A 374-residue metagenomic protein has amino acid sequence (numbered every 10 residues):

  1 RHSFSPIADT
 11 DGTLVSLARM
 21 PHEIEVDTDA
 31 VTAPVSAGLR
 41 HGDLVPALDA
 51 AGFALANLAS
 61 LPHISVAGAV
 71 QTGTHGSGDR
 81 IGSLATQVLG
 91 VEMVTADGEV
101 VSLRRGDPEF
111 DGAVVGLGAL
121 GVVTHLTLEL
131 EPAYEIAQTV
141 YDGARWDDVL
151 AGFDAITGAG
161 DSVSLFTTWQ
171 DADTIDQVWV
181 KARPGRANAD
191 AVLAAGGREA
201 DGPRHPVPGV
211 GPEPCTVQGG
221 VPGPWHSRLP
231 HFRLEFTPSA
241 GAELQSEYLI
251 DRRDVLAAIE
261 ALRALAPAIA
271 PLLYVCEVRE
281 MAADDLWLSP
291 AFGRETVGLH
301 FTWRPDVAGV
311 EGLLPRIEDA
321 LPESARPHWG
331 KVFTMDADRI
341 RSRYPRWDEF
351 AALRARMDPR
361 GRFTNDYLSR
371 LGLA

Functional and structural regions predicted by a protein language model:
H2-A374: Noncatalytic alpha-helical scaffold of FAD-dependent oxidoreductases
